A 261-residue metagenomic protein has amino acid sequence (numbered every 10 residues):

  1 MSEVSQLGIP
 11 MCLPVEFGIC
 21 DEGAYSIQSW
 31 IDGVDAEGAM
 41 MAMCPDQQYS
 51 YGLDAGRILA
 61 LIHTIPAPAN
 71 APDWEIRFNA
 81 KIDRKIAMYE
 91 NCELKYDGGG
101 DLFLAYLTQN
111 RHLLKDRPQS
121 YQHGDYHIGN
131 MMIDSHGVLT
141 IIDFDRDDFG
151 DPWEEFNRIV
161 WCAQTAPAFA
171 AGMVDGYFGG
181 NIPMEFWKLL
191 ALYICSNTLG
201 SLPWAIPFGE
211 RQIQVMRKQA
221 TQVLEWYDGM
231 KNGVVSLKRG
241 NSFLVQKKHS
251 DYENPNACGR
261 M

Functional and structural regions predicted by a protein language model:
M1, P14, S29, L59-I62 (+6 more regions): Generic structural signal for small/hydrophobic residues in well-ordered secondary structure, especially within
M1-A24, D134-L139, N232-M261: Conserved NTP-binding catalytic cores of kinases and kinase-like/nucleotidyltransferase enzymes across multiple kinase
M1-D73: ATP-binding pocket architecture of kinase catalytic cores
S5, M40, D145, W153 (+2 more regions): Short, flexible helix/strand-to-coil boundary loops that buttress conserved ligand/catalytic motifs in alpha/beta
S5-G8, G18, V34-D35, I62-A69 (+6 more regions): A general structural signal marking secondary-structure boundaries and capping sites
D32, G52-L53, A60-G124, D175 (+1 more regions): An alpha-helical support segment within catalytic cores of ATP-dependent transferases
L53, K115, R158-E253, C258-G259: Helix-rich C-terminal or lid/interface subdomains of diverse kinases
L107-F156, G259-M261: Active-site acidic catalytic loop and adjacent metal/ATP-binding pocket of ATP-dependent phosphoryl transfer enzymes
